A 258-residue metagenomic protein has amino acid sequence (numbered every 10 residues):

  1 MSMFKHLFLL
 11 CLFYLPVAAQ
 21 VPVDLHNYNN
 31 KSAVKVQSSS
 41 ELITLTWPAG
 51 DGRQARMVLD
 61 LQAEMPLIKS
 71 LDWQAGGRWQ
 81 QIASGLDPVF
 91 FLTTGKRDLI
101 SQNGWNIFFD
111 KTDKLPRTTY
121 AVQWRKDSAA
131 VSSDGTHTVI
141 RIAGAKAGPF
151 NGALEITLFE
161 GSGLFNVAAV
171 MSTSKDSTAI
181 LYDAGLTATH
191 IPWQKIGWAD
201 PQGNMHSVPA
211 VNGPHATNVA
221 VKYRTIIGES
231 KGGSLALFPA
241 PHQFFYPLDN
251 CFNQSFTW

Functional and structural regions predicted by a protein language model:
F4-L15: Sec-dependent N-terminal signal peptides
V17-A19: Boundary at the C-terminal end of the N-terminal hydrophobic targeting segment
S39-L45, D134-R141: Short, hydrophobic/aromatic-rich segments at coil-to-beta transitions
S40-A121: Acidic-aromatic substrate-binding/catalytic surfaces of carbohydrate-active enzymes
G52, M65-P66, G135-H137, A147-N151 (+2 more regions): Coil-to-beta-strand transition motifs
M57, S128-A130, A153-L158: Hydrophobic/aromatic beta-strand elements that line small-molecule binding cavities or substrate pockets in beta-rich
L154-M205: Acidic (Asp/Glu-rich), glycine- and aromatic
T225-W258: Beta-strand-rich recognition/accessory modules
